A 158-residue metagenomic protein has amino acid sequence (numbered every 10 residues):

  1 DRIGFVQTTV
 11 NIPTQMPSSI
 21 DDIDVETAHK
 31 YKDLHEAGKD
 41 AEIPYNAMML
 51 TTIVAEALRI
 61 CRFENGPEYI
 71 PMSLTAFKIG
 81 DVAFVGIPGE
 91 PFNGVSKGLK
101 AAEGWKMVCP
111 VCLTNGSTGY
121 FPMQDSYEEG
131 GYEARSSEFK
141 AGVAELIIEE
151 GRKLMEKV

Functional and structural regions predicted by a protein language model:
D1-V158: Non-catalytic substrate/cofactor recognition surfaces at enzyme active-site rims
